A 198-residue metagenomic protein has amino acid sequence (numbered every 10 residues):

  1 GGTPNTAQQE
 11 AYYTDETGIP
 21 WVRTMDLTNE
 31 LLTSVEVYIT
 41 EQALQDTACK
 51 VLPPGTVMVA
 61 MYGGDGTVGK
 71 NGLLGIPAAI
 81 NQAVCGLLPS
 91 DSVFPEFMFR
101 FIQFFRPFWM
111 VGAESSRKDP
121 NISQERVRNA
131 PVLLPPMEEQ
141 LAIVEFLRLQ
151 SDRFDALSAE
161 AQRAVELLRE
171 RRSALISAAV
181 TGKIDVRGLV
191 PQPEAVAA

Functional and structural regions predicted by a protein language model:
G1-N29, Q45-T47, S123: Low-complexity, Lys/Gly-biased intrinsically disordered segments
R23-T24, T40-F105, S123-Q124: A short beta-sheet element
L27, I39, V127, V180: Hydrophobic pocket-lining residues within nucleotide cofactor-binding pockets
L31-E36: Cytochrome P450 core scaffold surrounding the K-helix E-X-X-R motif and the conserved "meander" helix-loop region
Q45-D46, S116, Q162: Short, solvent-exposed loop/turn positions at domain surfaces that link secondary-structure elements or cap domain
P77-C85, S115-L141: A short glycine-rich beta-alpha junction/loop motif
N129-A198: Amphipathic alpha-helical coiled-coil/heptad-repeat segments
